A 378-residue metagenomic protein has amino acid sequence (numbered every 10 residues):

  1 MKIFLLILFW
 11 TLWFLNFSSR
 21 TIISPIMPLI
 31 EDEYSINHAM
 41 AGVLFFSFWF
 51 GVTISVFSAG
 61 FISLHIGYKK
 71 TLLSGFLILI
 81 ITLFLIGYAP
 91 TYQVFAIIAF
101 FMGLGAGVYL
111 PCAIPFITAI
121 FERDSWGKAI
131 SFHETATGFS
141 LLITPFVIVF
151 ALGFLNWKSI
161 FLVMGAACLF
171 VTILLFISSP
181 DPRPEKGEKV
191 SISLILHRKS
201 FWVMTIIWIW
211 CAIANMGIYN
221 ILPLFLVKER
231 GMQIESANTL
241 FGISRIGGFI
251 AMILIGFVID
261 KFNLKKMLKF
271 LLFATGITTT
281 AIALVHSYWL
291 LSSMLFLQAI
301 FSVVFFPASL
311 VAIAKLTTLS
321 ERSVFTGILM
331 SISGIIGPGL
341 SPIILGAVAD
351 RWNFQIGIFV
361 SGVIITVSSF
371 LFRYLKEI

Functional and structural regions predicted by a protein language model:
I23-S24, S200-F249: Extracytoplasmic gate region of multi-pass secondary transporters
I54-P90: Conserved MFS/SLC helix-loop-helix module at the cytosolic interface between two early adjacent transmembrane helices
V56-G67, M252-N263, A349: Helix-to-loop junctions at the C-terminal end of transmembrane segments in multipass secondary transporters
I98-A136: Cytoplasmic helix-loop-helix junction between adjacent transmembrane helices in 12-TM secondary transporters
F132-F176: Helix-loop-helix hairpin linking two adjacent transmembrane segments in secondary transporters
A166-P184, L371-L375: C-terminal membrane-cytosol helix-exit motif in multi-pass small-molecule transporters
K265-S309: C-terminal transmembrane helical hairpin of 12-TM major facilitator-type secondary transporters
L319-R351: A late C-terminal transmembrane helix in Major Facilitator Superfamily
